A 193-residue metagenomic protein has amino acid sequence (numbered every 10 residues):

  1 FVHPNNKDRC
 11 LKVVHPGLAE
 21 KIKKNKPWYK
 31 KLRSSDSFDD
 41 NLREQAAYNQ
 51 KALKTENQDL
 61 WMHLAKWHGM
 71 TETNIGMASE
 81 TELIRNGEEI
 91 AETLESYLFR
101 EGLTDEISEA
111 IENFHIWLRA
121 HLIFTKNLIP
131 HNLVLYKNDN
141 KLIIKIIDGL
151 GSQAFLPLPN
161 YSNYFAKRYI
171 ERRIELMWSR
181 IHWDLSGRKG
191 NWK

Functional and structural regions predicted by a protein language model:
F1-K51: ATP-binding glycine-rich loop module of kinase domains
V2-N6, L83, Y136: Active-site beta-strand termini and strand-to-loop segments that position acidic
N6, G76-M77, L142: Conserved catalytic motifs of the protein kinase core domain
C10-P16, E82, D148-L150: Active-site ExK catalytic segment of metal-dependent nucleases
G17-A19, N74, G87-E88, L150-A154: Feature marks short, surface-exposed loop/turn motifs that line or immediately flank catalytic pockets and channel
K30-S34, Y97-E112, I116-K126, L135-K193: C-lobe/activation-segment region of protein kinase-like
A52, E56-I107: Conserved structural core of kinase catalytic domains
H63-M70, I123-K137: A short glycine-rich, hydrophobically flanked beta-strand micro-motif that places a catalytic Asp/Glu for divalent metal
